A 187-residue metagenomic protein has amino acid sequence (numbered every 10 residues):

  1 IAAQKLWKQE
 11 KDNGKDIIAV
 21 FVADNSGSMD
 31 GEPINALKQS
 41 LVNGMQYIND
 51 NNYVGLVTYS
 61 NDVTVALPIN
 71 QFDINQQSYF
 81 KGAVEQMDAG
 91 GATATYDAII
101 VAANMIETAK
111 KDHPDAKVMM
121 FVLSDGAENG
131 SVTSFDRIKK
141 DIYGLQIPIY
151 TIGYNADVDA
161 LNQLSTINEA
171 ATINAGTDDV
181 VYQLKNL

Functional and structural regions predicted by a protein language model:
I1-V20, N25-P33: Acidic, polar low-complexity linker/tail segments
K8-N13, G44-N49, N104-D115, K140-D141: Surface-exposed acidic, glycine-flexible loop patches that form ligand/cofactor-binding and adhesion interfaces
K15-I18, I48-G55, G82, P114-M119 (+2 more regions): Loop/turn elements at helix/coil->beta-strand transitions in domains of secreted/extracellular proteins
V22-S26, V57-D62, F72, L123-G126 (+2 more regions): Active-site-proximal beta-strand/loop segments in catalytic clefts of secreted hydrolases
A23-P33, L41-M45, A66-N70, A83-A92 (+3 more regions): Second-shell loop/turn segments in exported
D24-S26, L37, L56-Y59, A102 (+3 more regions): DG-centered beta-turn motif at the end of beta-strands
M45, Y53-Q86, I100-K111, N129-D136 (+1 more regions): Short beta-strand-loop
Q86, D97, S124-A175, D179-L187: VWA/integrin I-like adhesion module and closely mimicked acidic/polar interface patches used
